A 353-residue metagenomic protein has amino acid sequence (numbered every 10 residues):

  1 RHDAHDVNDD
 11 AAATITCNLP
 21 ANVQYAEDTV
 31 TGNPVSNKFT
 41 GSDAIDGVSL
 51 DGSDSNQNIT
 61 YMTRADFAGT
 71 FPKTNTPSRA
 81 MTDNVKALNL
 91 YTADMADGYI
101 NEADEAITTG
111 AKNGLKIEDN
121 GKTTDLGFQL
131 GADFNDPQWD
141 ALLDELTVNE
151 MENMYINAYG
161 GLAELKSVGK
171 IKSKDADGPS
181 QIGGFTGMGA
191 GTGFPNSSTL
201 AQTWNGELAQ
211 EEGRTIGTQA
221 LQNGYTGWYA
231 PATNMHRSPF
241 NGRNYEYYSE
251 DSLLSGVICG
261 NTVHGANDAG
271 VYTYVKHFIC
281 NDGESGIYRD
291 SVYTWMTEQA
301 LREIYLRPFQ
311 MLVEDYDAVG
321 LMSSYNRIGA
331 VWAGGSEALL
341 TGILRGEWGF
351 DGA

Functional and structural regions predicted by a protein language model:
R1-N8, T16-Q24, V30-A353: Glycoside hydrolase catalytic-domain context in secreted enzymes
